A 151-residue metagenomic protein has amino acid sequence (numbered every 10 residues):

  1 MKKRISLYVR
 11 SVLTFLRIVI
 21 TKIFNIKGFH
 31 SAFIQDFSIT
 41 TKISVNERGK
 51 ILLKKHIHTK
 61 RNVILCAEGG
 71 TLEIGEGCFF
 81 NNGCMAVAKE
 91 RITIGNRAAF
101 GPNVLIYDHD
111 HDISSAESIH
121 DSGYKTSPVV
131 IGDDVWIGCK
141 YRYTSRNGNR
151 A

Functional and structural regions predicted by a protein language model:
M1-Y107, P128-D134, K140-Y143, A151: Domain-scale signature associated with acetyltransferase and cell-envelope carbohydrate enzymes
D110-H111: Extracellular/periplasm-exposed beta-strand and loop segments of Gram-negative cell-envelope proteins, dominated by
S115-E117: A short acidic, helix-capping loop that chelates divalent metal ions and anchors anionic groups
I119-V129: A short acidic, glycine-rich active-site loop that binds or catalyzes chemistry on phosphate/adenosine moieties
N147: Extracellular carbohydrate recognition
